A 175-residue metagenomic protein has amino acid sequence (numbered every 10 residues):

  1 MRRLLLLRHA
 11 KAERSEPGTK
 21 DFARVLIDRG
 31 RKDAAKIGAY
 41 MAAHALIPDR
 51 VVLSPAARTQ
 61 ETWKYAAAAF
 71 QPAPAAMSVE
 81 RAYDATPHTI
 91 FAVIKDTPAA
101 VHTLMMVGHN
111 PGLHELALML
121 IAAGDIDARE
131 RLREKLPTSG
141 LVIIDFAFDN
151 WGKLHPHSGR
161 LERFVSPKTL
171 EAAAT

Functional and structural regions predicted by a protein language model:
R2-A85, T89, V93, D125-I126 (+2 more regions): Active-site-proximal alpha-helix that buttresses catalytic centers in soluble enzyme cores
L4, T103-M105, L141: Residue-level preference for the first positions of well-ordered beta-strands
K11, A56-R58, P111, F148 (+1 more regions): Short, glycine/serine-rich, charged loops/turns that create anion-binding and catalytic segments at active sites
E16, L116, L154: Residues that scaffold the ATP/ADP-binding catalytic core of kinase and kinase-like folds
D84-A85, W151-T175: Functional cleft and adjacent loop/helix regions within the main domain that mediate ligand binding or catalysis
K95-M106, K153-P156: A polyampholytic, Gly/Pro-enriched intrinsically disordered region
H102-I121: A glycine-rich beta-strand to alpha-helix segment that forms a phosphate/ribose-binding loop at ligand/cofactor sites
I121, D125-E162: Domain-level recognition of soluble alpha/beta enzyme cores, biased toward histidine phosphatases/phosphomutases
